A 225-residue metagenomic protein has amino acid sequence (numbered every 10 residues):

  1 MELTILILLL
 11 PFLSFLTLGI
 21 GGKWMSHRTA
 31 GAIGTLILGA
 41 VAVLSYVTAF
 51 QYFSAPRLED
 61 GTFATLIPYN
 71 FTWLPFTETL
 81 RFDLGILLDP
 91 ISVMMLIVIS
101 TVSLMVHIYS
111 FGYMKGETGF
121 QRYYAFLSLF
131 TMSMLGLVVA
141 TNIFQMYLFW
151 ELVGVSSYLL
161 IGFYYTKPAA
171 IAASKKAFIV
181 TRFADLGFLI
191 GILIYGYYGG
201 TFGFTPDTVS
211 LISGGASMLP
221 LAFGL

Functional and structural regions predicted by a protein language model:
M1-L225: ...captures the hydrophobic TM-helix bundle architecture rather than a specific catalytic motif, and can also fire on
